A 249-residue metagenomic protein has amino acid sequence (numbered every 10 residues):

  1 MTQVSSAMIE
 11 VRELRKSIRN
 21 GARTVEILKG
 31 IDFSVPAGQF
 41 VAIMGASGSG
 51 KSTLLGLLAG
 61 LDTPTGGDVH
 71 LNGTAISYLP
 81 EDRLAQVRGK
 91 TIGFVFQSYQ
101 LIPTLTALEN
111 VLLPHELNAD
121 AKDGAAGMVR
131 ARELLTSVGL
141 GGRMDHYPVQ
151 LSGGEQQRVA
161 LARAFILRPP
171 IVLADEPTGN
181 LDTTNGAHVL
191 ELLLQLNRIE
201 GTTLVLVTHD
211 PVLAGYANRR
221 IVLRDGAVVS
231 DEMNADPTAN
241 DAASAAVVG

Functional and structural regions predicted by a protein language model:
M1-S17, S230-G249: ABC-family P-loop ATPase nucleotide-binding domain
A7-L223: ABC family nucleotide-binding domain
E116-N118, A162-A164, A227-V229, A243-G249: Short, structured secondary-structure boundary patches
D120, L213, V229, P237-T238: Flexible, glycine-rich phosphate/dinucleotide-binding loops and adjacent beta-alpha linkers at cofactor/substrate
R220-M233: H-loop (His-switch) and adjacent beta-strand-loop-beta switch element of ABC-type ATPase nucleotide-binding domains
